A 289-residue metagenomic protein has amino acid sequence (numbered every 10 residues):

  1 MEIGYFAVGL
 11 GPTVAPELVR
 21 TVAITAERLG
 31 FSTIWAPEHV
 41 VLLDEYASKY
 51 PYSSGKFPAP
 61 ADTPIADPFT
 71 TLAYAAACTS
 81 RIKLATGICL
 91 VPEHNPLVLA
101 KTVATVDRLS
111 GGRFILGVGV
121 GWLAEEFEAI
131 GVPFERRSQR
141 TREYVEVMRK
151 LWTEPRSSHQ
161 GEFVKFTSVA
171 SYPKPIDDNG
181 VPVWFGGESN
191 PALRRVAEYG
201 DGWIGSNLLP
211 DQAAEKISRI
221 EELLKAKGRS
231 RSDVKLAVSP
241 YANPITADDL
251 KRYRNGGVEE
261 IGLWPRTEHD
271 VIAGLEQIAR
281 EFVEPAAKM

Functional and structural regions predicted by a protein language model:
M1-M289: Active-site-adjacent structural elements that line small-molecule/cofactor binding pockets in enzymes
